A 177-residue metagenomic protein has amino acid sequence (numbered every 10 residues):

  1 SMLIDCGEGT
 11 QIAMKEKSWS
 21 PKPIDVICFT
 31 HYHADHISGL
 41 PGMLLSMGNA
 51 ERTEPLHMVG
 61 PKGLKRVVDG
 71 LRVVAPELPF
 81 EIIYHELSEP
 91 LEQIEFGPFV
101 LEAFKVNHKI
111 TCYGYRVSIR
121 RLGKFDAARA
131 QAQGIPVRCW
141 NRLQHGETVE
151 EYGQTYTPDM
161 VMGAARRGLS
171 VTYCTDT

Functional and structural regions predicted by a protein language model:
S1-W19, P55, Y115-V117, A165-Y173: Conserved beta-strand hairpin/beta-sheet module of binuclear metal-dependent hydrolase folds, prominently
D5-C6, F29, V59-G60, A103 (+1 more regions): Small/polar loops that bind or transfer phosphate-bearing groups
E8-V59, E81-S88: Active-site metal-binding motif and surrounding structural segment of the metallo-beta-lactamase
E54, E77-I83, F96-G97, G168: A short helix-to-beta-strand connector/capping loop
R66-A75, Y84-E89: A gly/proline- and charged-residue-enriched helix-loop-helix capping module
P90-E95: Local beta-strand/beta-hairpin segments that build beta-sheet-rich folds
G97-T177: Active-site-proximal loop/helix segment associated with metal-binding centers of metalloenzymes
